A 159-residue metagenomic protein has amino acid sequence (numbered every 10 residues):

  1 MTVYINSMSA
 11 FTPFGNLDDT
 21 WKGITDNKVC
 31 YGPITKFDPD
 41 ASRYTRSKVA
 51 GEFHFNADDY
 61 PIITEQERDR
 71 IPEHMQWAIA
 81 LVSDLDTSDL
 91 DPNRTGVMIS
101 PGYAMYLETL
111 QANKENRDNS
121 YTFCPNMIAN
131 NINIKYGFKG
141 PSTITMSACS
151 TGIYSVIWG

Functional and structural regions predicted by a protein language model:
M1-F138: Conserved "HGTGT" condensation-loop signature of ketosynthase/thiolase-family condensing enzymes that catalyze
I79-S83, Y136, T143-G159: Active-site-proximal alpha-helical scaffold in enzymes
